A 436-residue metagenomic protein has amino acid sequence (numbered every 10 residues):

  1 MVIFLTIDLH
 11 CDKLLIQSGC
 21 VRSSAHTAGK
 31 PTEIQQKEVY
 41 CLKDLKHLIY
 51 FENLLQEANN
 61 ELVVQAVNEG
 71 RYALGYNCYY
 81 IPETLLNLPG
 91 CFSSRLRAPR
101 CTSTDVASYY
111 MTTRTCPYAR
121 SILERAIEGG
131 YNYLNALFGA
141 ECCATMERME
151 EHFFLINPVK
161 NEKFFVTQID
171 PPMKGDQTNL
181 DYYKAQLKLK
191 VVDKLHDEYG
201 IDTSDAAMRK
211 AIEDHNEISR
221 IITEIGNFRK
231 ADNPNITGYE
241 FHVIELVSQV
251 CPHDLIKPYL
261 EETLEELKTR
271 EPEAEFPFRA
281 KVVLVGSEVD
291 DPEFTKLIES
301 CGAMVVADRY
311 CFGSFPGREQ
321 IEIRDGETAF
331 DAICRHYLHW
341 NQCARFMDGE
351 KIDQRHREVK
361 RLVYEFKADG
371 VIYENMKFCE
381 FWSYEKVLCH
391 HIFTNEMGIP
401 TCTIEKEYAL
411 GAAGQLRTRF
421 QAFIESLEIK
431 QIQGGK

Functional and structural regions predicted by a protein language model:
I3-T6, H10-K13, Q17, R22 (+2 more regions): Short, positively charged and aromatic/hydrophobic N-terminal segments
E38-Y72, K184, K188, V192-Q320 (+1 more regions): A charged, amphipathic alpha-helical module
L55-Q56, G75-Y76, P82-T84, S103-V106 (+1 more regions): Metallocofactor- and cofactor-centric catalytic cores in central/energy metabolism, strongly enriched
N68, Y79-Y80, T84-R97, G286-K351 (+1 more regions): Redox- and metal-dependent alpha/beta enzyme cores, enriched for Fe-S-associated oxidoreductases and cofactor-handling
Y110-E128, M347-K360: Glycine-rich, highly charged phosphate/nucleotide-binding loops
S121-K194: Acidic/His-rich segments in extracytoplasmic proteins that coordinate ligands and/or metal ions
H356-V363, A368-G370, E374-E380, E385-K436: TerminUS-proximal long segments
